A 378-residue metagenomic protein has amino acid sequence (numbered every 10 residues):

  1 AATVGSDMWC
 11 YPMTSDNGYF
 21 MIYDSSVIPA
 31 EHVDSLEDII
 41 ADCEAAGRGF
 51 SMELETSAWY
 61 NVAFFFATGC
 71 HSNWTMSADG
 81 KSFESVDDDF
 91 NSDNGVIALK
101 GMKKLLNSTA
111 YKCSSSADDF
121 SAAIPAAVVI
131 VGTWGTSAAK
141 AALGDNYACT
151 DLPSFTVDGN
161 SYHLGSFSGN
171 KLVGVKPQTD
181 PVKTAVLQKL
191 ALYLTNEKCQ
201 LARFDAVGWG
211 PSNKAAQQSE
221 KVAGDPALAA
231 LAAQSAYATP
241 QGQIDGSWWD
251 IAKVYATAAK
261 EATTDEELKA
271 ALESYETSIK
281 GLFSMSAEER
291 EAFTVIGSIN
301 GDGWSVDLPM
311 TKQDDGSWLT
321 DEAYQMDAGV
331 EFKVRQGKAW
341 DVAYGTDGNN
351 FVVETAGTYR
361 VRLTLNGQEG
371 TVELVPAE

Functional and structural regions predicted by a protein language model:
A2-D34, L54-F83, F167-K176, W249-T257: Periplasmic solute-binding protein
V27, A41-A45, N107, S115-V129 (+2 more regions): Short helices/loops that flank or line small-molecule/ion binding pockets
C43, A78-S114: Glycine-centered hinge/linker elements that transmit conformational signals in sensory and ligand-binding systems
N94-G101, P181-L194, I251, A271: Short amphipathic alpha-helical coupling segments at ligand-binding clamshell hinges and other catalytic/signaling
A126-G132, A148-T150: Paired acidic/hydrophobic, glycine-rich loop segments that form the ligand-binding mouth/hinge of periplasmic-binding
A141-V207: Extracytoplasmic/periplasmic substrate-recognition and gating elements
F167, A206-G210, P226-F283: C-terminal capping/gating helix-and-loop segments adjacent to ligand/active sites or protein-protein/ligand interfaces
M285-E378: Insoluble glucan recognition modules
